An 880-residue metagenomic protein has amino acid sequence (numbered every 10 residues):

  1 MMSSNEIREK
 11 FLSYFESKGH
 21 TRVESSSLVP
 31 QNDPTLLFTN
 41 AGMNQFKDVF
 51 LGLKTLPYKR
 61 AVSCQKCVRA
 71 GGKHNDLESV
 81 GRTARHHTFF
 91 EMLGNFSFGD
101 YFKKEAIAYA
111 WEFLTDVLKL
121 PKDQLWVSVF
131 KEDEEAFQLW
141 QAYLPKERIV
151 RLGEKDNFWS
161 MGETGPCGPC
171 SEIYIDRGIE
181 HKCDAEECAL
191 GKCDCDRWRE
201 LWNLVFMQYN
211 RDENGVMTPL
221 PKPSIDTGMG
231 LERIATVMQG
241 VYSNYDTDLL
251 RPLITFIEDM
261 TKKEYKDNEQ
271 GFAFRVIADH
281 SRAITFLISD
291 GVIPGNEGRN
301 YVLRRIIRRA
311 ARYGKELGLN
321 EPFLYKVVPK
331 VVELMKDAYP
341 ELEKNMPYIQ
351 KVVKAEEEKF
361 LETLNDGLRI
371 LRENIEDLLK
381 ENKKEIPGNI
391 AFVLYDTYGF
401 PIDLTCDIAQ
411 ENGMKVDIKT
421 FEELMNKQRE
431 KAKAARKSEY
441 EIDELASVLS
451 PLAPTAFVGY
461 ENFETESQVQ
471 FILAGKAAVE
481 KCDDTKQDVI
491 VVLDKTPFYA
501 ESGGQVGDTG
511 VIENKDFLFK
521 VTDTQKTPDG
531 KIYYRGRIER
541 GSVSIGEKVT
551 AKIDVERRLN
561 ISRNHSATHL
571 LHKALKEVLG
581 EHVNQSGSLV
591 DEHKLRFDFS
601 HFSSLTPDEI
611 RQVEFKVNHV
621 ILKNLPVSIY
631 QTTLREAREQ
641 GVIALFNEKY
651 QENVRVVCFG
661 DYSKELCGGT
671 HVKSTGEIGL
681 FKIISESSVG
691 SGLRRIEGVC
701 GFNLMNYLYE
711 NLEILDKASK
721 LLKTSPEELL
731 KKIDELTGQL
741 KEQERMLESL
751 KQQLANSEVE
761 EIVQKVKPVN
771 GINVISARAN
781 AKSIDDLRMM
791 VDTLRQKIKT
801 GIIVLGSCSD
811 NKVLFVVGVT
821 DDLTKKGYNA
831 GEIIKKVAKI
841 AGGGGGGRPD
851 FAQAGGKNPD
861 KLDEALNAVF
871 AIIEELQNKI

Functional and structural regions predicted by a protein language model:
M1-I880: A glycine- and charged-residue-rich anion-binding loop/surface
